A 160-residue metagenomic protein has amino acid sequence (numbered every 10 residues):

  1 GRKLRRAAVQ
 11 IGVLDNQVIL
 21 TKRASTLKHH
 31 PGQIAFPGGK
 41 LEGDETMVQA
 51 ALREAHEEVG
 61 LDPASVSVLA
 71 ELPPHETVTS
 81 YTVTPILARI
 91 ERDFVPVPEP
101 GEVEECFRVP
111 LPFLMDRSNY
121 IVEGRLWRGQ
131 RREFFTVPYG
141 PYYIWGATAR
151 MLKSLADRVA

Functional and structural regions predicted by a protein language model:
G1-F36: N-terminal strand-loop-strand
Q10-G12, T148-L155: Buried hydrophobic packing segments
N16-K22, P96-P98, W145-G146: Short, well-ordered strand-loop elements centered on a beta-strand within folded domains, enriched for acidic residues
I34, K40-L41, T148: Gly/Ser/Thr-rich beta-alpha loop segments that engage phosphate groups in nucleotides
K40-G140, I144, K153-A160: Unchanged
